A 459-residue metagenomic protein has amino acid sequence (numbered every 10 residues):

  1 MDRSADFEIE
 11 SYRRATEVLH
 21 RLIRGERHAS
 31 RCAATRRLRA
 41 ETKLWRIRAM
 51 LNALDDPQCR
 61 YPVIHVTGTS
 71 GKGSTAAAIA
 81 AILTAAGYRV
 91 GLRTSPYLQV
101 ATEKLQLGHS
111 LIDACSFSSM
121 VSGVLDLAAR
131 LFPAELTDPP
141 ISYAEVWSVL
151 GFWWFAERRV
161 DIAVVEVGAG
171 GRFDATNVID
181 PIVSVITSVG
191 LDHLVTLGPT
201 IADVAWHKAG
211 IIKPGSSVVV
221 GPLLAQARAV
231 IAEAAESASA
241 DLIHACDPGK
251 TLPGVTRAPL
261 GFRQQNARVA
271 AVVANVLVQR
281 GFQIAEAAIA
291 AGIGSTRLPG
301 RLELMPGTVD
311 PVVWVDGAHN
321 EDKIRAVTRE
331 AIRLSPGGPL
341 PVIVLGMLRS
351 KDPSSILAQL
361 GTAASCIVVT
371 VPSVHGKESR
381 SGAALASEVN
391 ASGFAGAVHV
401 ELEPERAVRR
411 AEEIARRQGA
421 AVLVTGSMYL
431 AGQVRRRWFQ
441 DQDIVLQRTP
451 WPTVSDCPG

Functional and structural regions predicted by a protein language model:
D2-R37: Charged, amphipathic alpha-helical linker segments immediately N-terminal to NTP-binding catalytic cores
F7, A29-L44, R48-R60, A85-I179 (+3 more regions): ATP-dependent carboxylate-amine ligase catalytic core
I64-V66: Hydrophobic anchor at the beta1->P-loop junction of P-loop NTPases
S74-A78: Hydrophobic positions on the alpha1 helix immediately C-terminal to the Walker A/P-loop
I162-V165, D174-V185, V189-L191, D203 (+1 more regions): Nucleotide phosphate-binding/pyrophosphate-handling subdomain across enzymes that bind or process nucleotide phosphates
G168-F173, I179-A240, L348, P353-S355: Conserved catalytic-core segment of NTP-binding enzymes
L224-I243, Q264, V312-W314, L357-A421: C-terminal helical cap/extension that packs against the catalytic core of soluble nucleotide-cofactor enzymes
V374-H375, D443-G459: Short, flexible loop segments at boundaries between secondary-structure elements
